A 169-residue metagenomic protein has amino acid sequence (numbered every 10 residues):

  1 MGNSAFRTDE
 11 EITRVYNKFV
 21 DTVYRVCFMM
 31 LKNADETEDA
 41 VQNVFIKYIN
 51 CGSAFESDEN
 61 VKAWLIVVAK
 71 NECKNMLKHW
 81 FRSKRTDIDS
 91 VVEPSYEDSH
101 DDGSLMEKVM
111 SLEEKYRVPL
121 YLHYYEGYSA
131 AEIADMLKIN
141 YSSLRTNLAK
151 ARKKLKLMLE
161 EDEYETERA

Functional and structural regions predicted by a protein language model:
M1-T22, M29, N50, E93 (+5 more regions): N-terminal module of bacterial RNA polymerase sigma factors
S4-A5, K32, N43-N60, H79-W80: Sigma70-family region 2
V20, Y24, F45, E113 (+2 more regions): C-terminal flanking helix
R25, D39-I46, E59-N71: Structural recognition of an alpha-helix C-terminal capping motif at a helix-to-coil junction
E56, V67-T86, K150: Arg/Lys-rich amphipathic alpha helix in sigma70-family domain 2
K70, L137-D162: DNA-recognition helix of helix-turn-helix
N75, R82-M110, S129, R168: Internal acidic/polar
P119-H123: A short pre-motif secondary-structure segment
